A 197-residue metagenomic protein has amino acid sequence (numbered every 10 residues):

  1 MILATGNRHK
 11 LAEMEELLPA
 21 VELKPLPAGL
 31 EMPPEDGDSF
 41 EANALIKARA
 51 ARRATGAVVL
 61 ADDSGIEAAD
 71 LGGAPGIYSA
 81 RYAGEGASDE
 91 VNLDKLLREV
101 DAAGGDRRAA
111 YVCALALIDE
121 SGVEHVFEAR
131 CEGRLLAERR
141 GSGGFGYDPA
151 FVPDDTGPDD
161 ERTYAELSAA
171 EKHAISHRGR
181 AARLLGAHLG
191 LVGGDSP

Functional and structural regions predicted by a protein language model:
M1-I2, H9-P197: Anionic-ligand binding patches
